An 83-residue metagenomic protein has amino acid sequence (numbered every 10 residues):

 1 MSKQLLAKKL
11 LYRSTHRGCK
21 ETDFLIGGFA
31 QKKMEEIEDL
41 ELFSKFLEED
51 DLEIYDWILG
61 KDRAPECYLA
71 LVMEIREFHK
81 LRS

Functional and structural regions predicted by a protein language model:
M1-E41, K45-S83: Positively charged, polar, low-complexity stretches
